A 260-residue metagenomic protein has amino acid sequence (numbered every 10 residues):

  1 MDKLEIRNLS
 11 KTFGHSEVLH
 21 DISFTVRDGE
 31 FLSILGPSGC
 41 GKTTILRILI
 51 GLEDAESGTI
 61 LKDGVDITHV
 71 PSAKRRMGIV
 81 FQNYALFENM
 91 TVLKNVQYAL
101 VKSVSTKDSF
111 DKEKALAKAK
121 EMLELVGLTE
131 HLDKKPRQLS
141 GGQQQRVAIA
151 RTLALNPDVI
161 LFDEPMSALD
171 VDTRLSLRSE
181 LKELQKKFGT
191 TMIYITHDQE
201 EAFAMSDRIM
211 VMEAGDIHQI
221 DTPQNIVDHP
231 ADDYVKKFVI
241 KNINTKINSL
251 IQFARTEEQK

Functional and structural regions predicted by a protein language model:
L35-P37: The feature captures the beta-strand-to-loop junction immediately N-terminal to the Walker
I50: Helix-to-loop junction immediately C-terminal to a conserved catalytic motif
D66, V104, F110-E130, E183: Conserved ABC ATPase "signature" region
K135-L139, Q143: Conserved ABC ATPase signature
A154-D158: A short, proline-enriched helix->beta-strand linker immediately N-terminal to the Walker B motif in ABC-type P-loop
I160-D163: Catalytic Walker B motif of ABC-type/P-loop ATPase nucleotide-binding domains
A214-G215: Conserved ABC ATPase "signature" C-loop
I220-D221, H229: ABC ATPase "signature
